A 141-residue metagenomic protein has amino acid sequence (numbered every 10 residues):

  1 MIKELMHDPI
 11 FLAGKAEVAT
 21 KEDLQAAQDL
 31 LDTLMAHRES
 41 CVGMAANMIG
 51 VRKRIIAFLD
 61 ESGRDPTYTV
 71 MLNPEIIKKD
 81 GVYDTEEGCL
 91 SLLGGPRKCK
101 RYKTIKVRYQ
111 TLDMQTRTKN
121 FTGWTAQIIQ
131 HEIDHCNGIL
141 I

Functional and structural regions predicted by a protein language model:
M1-I141: Positively charged
